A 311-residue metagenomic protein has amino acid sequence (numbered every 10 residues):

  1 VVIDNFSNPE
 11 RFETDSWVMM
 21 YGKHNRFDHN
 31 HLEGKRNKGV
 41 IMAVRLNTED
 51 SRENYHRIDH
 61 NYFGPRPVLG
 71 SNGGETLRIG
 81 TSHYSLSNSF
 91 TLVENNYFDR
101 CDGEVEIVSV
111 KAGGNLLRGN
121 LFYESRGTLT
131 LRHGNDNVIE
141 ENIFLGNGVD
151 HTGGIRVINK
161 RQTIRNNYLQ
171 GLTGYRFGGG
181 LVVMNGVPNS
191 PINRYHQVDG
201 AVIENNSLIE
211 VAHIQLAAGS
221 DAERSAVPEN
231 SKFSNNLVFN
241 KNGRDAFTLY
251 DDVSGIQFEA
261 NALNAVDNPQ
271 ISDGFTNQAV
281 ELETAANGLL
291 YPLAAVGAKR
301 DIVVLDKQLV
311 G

Functional and structural regions predicted by a protein language model:
V1-A279, E283-A286: Glycine- and acidic/polar-rich repeat regions and solenoidal domains
Q270-G311: Surface beta-loop-beta hairpin patches that serve as ligand-binding interfaces in beta-rich domains
